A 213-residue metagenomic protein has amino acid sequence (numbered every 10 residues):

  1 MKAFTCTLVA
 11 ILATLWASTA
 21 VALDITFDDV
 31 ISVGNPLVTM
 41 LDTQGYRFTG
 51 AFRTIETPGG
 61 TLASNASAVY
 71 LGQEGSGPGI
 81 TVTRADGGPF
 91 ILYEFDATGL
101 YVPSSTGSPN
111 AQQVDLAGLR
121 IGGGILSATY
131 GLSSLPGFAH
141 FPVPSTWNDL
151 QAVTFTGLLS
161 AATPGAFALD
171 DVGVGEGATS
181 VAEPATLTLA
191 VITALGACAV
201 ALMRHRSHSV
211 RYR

Functional and structural regions predicted by a protein language model:
M1-L8: Bacterial N-terminal signal peptides that target proteins for export
A17-T19: N-terminal signal peptide c-region/cleavage motif recognized by signal peptidases
L23-G87: N-terminal targeting leaders for non-cytosolic proteins
I25-I31, L41, G118-T179: Terminal, low-complexity interaction segments
G87-E94: Extended extracellular/luminal ectodomain segments enriched in beta-structured repeat modules
T98-Q112: Extended, low-complexity, turn-rich repeat/linker tracts enriched in Gly/Pro/Ser/Thr and Asp/Glu that occur
A182-L202: A short, hydrophobic C-terminal helix/tail in secreted or cell-surface proteins
C198-R213: C-terminal membrane-anchoring or membrane-association module
